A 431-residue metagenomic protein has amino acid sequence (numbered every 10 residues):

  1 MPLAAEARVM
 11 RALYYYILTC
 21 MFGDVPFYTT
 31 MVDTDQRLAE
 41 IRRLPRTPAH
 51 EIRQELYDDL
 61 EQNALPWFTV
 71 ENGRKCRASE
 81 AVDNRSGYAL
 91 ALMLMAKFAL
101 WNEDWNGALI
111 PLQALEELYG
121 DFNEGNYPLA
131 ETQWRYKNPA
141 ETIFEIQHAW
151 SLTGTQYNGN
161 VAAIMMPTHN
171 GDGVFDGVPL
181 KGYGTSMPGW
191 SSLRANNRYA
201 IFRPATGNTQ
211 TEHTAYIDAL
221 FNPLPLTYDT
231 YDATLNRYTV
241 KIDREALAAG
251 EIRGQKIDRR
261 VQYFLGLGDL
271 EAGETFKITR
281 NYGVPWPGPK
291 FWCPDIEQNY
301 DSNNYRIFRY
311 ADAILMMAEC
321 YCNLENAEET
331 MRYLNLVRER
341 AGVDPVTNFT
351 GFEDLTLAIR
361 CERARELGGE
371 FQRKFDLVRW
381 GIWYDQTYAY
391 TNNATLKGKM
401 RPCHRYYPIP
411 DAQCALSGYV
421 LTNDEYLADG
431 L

Functional and structural regions predicted by a protein language model:
M1-F27, R53-F68, A81-E116, F144 (+3 more regions): Extended, hydrophobic/aromatic-rich amphipathic alpha-helical segments that build helical scaffolds
D24-F27, M31, L65-E80, D121-L129 (+2 more regions): Glycine- and aromatic-rich loop/turn segments at beta-sheet edges
D24-H50: Short coil/linker segments at helix-helix boundaries
T29, Y57, E61-F68, R85-L270: An aromatic- and glycine-enriched ligand-binding surface/loop that stacks and positions planar moieties
E40-P45, A81, S302-N303: Extracellular loop and loop/strand-boundary signature of outer-membrane beta-barrel proteins
E55-Y57, T132-S192, R198, E297-I307 (+3 more regions): Long, intrinsically disordered, low-complexity segments
A233-V337: C-terminal substrate/ligand-recognition segments
